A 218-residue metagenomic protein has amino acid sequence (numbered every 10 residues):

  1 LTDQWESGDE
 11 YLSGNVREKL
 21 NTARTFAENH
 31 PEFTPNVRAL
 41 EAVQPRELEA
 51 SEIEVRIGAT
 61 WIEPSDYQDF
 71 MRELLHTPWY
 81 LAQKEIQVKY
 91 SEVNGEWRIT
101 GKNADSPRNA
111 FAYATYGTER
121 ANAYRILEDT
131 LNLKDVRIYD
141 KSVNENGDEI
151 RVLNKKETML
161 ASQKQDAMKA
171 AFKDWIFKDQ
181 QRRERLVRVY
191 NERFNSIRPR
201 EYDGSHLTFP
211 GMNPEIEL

Functional and structural regions predicted by a protein language model:
L1-V189, F194: Charged, low-complexity intrinsically disordered regions
E192-L218: Conserved pre-motif I regulatory segment
